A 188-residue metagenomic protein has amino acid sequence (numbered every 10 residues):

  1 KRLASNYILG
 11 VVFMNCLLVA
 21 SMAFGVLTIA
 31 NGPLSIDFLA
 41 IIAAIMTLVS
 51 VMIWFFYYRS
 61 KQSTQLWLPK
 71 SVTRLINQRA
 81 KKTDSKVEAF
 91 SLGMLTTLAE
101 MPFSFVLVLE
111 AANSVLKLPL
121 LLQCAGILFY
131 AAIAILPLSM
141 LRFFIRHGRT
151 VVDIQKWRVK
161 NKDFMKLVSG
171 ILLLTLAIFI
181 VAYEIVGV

Functional and structural regions predicted by a protein language model:
K1-I29, F105-D153: A small-residue-rich subset of transmembrane alpha-helices
R2-L3, Y7, P33, R79-D84 (+3 more regions): Juxtamembrane/transmembrane-helix boundary motifs in multi-pass membrane proteins
R2-N6, F38, E88-L92, L122-F129 (+1 more regions): Alpha-helical transmembrane segments of integral membrane proteins
G10-L17, I41, I45-L48, S91-L95 (+4 more regions): Lipid-exposed faces of alpha-helical membrane segments in multi-pass integral membrane proteins
I29-N31, Q65-L66: Alpha-helical transmembrane segments forming the membrane-embedded cores of inner-membrane proteins across
I36-I45, V49-L98, T150-L167, I185-V188: Alpha-helical multi-pass membrane helix bundles of inner-membrane/thylakoid proteins, especially permease cores
F90-S114: Generic transmembrane alpha-helix signature in multi-pass membrane proteins, especially transporters/channels
L176-V188: Juxtamembrane boundary at the C-terminal end of a transmembrane helix
